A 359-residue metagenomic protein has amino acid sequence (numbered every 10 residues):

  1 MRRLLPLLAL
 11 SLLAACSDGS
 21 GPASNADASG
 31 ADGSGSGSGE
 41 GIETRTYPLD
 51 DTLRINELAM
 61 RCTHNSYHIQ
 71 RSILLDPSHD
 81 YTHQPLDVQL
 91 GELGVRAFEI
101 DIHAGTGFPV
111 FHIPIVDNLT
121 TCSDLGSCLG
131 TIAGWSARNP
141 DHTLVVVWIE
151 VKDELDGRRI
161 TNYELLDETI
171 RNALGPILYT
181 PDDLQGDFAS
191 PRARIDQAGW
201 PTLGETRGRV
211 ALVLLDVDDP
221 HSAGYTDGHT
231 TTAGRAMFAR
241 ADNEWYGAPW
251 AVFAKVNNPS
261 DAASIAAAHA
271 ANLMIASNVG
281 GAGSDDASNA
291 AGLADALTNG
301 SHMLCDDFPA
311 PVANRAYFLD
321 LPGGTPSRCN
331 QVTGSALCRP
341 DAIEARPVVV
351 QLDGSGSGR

Functional and structural regions predicted by a protein language model:
M1-G41: Ser/Thr-rich, Pro/Gly/Ala-heavy low-complexity intrinsically disordered linkers and tails of secreted extracellular
G41-R359: Catalytic cores of phosphodiester-bond hydrolases, prominently lipid phosphodiesterases
